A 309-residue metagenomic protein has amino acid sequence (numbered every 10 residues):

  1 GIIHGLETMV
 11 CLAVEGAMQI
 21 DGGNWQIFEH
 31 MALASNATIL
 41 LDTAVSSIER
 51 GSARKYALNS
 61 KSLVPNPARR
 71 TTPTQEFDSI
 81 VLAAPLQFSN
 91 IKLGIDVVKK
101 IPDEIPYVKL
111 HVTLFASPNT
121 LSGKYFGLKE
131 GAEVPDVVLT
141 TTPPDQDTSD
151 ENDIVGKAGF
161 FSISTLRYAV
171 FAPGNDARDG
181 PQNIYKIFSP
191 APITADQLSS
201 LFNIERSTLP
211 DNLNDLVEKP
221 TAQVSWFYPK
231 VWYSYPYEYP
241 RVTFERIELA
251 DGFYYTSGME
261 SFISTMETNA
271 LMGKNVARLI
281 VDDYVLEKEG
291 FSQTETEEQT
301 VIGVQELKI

Functional and structural regions predicted by a protein language model:
G1-A57: Active-site/ligand-binding neighborhood in enzyme catalytic cores
V14-Q19, K100-P106, M259-F262: Active-site rim elements
G23-A34, L114, M272-L279: Amphipathic alpha-helical segments that form well-ordered structural scaffolds and often line/cohere around active
S35, F77-D78, A250: Short, well-ordered alpha-helix to beta-strand connector turns
I39-L41, L82, Y255: A structural signal for the hydrophobic beta-strands that form the central parallel beta-sheet of Rossmann-like
D42-A44, K61, T256: Conserved beta-strand termini and adjacent loop/short-helix elements that scaffold enzyme active sites in alpha/beta
S46-S199: Mid-domain catalytic core of redox enzymes that form a hydrophobic substrate pocket/lid adjacent to a catalytic redox
D153-I309: Conserved flavin/dinucleotide-binding core of flavoenzymes
